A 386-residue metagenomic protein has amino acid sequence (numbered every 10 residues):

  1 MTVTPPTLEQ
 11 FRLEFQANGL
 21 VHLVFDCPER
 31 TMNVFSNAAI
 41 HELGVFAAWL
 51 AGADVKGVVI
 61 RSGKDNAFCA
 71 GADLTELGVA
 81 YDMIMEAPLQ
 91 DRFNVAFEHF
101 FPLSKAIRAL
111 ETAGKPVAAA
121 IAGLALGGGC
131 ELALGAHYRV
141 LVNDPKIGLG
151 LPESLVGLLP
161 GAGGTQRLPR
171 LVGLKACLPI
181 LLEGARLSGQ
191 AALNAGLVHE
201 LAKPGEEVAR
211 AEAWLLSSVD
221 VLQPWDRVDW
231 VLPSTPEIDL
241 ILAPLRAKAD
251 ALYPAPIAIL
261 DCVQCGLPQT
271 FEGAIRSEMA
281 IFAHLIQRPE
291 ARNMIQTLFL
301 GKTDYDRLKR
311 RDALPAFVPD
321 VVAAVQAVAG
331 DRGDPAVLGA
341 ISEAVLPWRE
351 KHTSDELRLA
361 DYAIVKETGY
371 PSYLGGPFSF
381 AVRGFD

Functional and structural regions predicted by a protein language model:
M1-G63: Conserved CoA-thioester-binding segment of acyl-CoA-metabolizing enzymes
T2-D26, E131-G135, K175-C177, L182-I281 (+3 more regions): Amphipathic alpha-helical segments at domain termini/boundaries
S62-P102, A125, L155-G157: Glycine- (often His-adjacent) and acidic-residue-rich active-site loop that binds/positions the CoA thioester
S104-V156: Glycine-rich beta-to-alpha active-site loop
T165-K175: Hydrophobic, secondary-structure "cap" segments at the distal end of domains
C265, A280-D386: ATP-dependent carboxylate/acyl-activation modules
